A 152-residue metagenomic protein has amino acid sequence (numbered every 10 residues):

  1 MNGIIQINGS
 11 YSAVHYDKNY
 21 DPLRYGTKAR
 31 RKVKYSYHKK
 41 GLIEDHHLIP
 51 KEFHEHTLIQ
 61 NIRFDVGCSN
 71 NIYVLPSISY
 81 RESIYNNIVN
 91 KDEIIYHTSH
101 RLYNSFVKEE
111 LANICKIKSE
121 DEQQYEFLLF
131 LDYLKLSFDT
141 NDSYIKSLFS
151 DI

Functional and structural regions predicted by a protein language model:
M1-N90: Betabetaalpha-Me/HNH-type nuclease active-site subdomain
N87-I152: C-terminal, well-folded lobe of enzymatic/effector domains
